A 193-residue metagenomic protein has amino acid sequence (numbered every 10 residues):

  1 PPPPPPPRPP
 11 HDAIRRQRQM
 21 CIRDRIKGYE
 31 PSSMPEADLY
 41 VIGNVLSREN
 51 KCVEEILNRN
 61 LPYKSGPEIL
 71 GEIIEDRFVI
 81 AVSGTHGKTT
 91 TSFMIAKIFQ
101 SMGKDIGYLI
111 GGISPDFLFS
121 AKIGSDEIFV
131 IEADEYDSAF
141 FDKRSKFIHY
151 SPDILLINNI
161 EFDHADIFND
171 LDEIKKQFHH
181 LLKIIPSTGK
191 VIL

Functional and structural regions predicted by a protein language model:
P1-R18, I22: Single conserved hydrophobic/aromatic residue that forms the stacking wall/gate of nucleotide- or nucleobase-binding
R16-Q19, D24, I56, F99: Hydrophobic alpha-helix position signal
R23-S32: Glycine-rich, highly charged phosphate/nucleotide-binding loops
P31-P35, N44-L193: Phosphate-binding loop of NTP-binding sites
